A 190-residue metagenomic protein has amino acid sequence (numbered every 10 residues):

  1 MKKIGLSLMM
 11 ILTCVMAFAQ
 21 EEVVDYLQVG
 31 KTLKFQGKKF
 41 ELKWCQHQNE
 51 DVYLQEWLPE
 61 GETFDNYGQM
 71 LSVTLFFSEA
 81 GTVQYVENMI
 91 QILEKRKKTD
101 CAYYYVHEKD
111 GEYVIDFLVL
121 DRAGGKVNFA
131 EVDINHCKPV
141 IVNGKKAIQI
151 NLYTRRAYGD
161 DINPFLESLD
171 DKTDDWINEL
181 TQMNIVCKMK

Functional and structural regions predicted by a protein language model:
M1-I4, Q20: Positively charged n-region of N-terminal signal peptides that target proteins for export
I4-T13: Sec-dependent N-terminal signal peptides
V15-A19: Sec/Tat signal peptide C-region and signal peptidase I cleavage site
Q20-E50: N-terminal "mature-domain start" segment
K38-S78: Secretory pathway targeting signatures of secreted, lumenal, and periplasmic proteins
Y67-Y104: Mid-chain, structured segments of secreted extracytoplasmic proteins
K95-P139: Signature of long, low-cysteine stretches enriched in small and polar/charged residues
K146-K190: Surface-exposed amphipathic alpha-helical segments
